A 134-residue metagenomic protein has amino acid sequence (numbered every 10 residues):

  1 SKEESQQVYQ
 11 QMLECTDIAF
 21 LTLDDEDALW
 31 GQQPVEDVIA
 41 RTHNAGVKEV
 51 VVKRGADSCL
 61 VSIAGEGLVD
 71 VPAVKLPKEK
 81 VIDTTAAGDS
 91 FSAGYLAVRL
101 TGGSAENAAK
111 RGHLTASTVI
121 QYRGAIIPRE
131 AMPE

Functional and structural regions predicted by a protein language model:
S1-K2, L29-W30: Glycine/threonine-rich flexible loop motifs
K2-V8: Active-site glycine-rich loop that binds ribose-phosphate moieties when present
S5, Q32-E134: Conserved phosphate-binding/catalytic region of the ribokinase-like
Q11-M12: Structural alpha-helical scaffold elements that stabilize or flank donor/cofactor-binding regions in carbohydrate
T16: An anion/phosphate-binding loop that grips the pyrophosphate of nucleotide cofactors and donors
T22: Extracellular, beta-strand-rich glycan-interacting domains
E26-D27, C59: A generic structural signal for short hydrophobic patches within well-formed alpha-helices
